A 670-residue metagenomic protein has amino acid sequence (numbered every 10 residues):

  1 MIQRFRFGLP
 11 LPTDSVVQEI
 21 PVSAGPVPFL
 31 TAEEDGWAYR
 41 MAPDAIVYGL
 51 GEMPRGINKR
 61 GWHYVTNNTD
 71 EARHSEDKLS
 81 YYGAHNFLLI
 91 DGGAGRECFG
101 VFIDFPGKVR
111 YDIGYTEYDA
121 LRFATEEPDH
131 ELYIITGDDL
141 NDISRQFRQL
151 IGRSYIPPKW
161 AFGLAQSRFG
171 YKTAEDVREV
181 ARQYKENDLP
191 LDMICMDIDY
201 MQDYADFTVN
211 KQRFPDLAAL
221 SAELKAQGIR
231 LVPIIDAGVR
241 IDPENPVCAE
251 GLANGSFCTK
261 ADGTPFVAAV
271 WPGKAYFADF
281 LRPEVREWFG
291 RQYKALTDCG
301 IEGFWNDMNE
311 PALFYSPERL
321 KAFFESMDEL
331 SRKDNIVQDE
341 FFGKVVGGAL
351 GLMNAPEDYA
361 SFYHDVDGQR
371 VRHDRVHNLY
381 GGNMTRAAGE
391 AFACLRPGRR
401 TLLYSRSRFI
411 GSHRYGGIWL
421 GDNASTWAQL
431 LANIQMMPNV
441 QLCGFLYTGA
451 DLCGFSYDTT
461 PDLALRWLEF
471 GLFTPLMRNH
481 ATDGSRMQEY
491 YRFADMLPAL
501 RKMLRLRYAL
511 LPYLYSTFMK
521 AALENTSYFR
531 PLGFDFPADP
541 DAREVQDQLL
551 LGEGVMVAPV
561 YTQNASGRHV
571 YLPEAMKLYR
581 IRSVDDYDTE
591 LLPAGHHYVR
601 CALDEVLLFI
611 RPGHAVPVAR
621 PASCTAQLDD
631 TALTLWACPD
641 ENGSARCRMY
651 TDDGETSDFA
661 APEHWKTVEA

Functional and structural regions predicted by a protein language model:
M1-A161, R168-F169, A174, A181-E186 (+6 more regions): Catalytic and substrate-binding clefts that recognize carbohydrates or anionic sugar/phosphate headgroups
E33, M41-P43, D91, F102-F105 (+12 more regions): Glycine-rich, histidine-containing beta strand-loop boundary motifs that form or position
Y64-V65, Y81-A84, R178, R286 (+4 more regions): Short, hydrophobic/amphipathic alpha-helical packing segments that form internal helix faces or helix-helix interfaces
S75, L379, N383-T401, S407-I418 (+3 more regions): Catalytic core of carbohydrate-active enzymes
D77-K78, S154-P157, S167-P215, A219-S221: A conserved hydrophobic secondary-structure block that centers on an alpha-helix together with its immediately flanking
Y82-N86, R96-C98, P106, D129 (+10 more regions): Extracellular structured ligand-interaction cores
F87, I143, F147, Y184 (+4 more regions): A residue-level signal for conserved active-site and pocket-lining positions in enzyme catalytic cores
P190-L500, F536: Aromatic- and carboxylate-enriched substrate-binding clefts and catalytic-loop regions of carbohydrate-active enzymes
